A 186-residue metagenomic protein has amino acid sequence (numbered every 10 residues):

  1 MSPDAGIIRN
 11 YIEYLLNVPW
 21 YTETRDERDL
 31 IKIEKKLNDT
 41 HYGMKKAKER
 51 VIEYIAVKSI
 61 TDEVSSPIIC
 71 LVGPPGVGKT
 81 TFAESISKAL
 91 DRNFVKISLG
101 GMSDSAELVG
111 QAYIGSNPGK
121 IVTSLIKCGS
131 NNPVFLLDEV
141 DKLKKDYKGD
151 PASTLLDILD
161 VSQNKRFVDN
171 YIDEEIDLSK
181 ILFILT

Functional and structural regions predicted by a protein language model:
M1-T61: Extended, charged alpha-helical coiled-coil/arm scaffolds that mediate oligomerization and mechanical coupling in large
W20-T24, K58-S65, N93, G119-I121 (+1 more regions): Active-site phosphate-binding and catalytic loops of NTP-dependent enzymes
D62-L99, I126-K127, L156: Walker A/P-loop
V64-P67, L90, G115, C128-P133 (+2 more regions): Short loop/turn elements that form and flank the Walker-type P-loop nucleotide-binding site in RecA-like NTPase cores
G73, G110, E139: The Walker A (P-loop) glycine that initiates the GxxxxGKT/S ATP-binding motif of P-loop NTPases
A89-P118, S124, K144: AAA+/P-loop NTPase substrate/partner-engagement loops
Y113-L137, V168-E175: Conserved alpha-helical scaffold flanking the Walker A/P-loop in AAA+ ATPase domains
L137-L182: Conserved catalytic/switch belt of AAA+ P-loop NTPases
